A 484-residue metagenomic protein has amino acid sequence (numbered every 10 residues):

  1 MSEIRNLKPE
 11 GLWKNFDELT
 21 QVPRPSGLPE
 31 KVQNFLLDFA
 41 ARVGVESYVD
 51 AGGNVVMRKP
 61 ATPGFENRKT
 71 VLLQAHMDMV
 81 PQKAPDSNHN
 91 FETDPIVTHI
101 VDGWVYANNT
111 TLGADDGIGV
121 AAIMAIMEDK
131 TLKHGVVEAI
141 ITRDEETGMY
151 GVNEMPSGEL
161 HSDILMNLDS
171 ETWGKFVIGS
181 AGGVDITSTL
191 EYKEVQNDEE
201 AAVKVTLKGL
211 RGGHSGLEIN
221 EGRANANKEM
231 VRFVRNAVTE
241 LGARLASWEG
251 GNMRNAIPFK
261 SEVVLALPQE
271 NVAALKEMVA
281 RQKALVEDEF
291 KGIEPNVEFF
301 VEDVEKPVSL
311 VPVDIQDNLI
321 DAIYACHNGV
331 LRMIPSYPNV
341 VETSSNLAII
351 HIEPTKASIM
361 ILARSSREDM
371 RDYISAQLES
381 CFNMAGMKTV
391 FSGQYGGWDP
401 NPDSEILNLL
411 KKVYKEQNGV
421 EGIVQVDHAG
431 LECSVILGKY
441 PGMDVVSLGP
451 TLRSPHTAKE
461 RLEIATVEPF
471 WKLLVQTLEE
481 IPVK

Functional and structural regions predicted by a protein language model:
E3-W104: Acidic/His- and Gly-rich active-site-bordering loop/insert found across diverse amide/peptide-bond hydrolases
P9-L12, P335, E342-T355, E421-T477: Zn-dependent metallopeptidase/amidohydrolase metal-coordination segment
P23, D102-Y106, E146-T147, N153-R364: Midchain, well-structured core segments that form catalytic/ion-binding scaffolds
L37, G158, R223-E240, Q269-V272 (+4 more regions): His/Asp/Glu-rich mid-to-C-terminal helical/loop segments that flank catalytic regions of hydrolases
F65-D163, T189, A202, Y324-I334 (+3 more regions): Active-site metal-coordination/substrate-binding segment of hydrolases, especially metallo-dependent peptidases
E66-N67, Q269-M278, E368-I374: Short, conserved charged micro-motifs
N225-N227, V231-W248, P400-M443: Active-site-adjacent substrate-binding region of metalloamidase/peptidase-like peptide-processing proteins
V340-V426: Substrate-recognition/cap regions that form aromatic- and gly/pro-loop-enriched pockets for small-molecule ligands
